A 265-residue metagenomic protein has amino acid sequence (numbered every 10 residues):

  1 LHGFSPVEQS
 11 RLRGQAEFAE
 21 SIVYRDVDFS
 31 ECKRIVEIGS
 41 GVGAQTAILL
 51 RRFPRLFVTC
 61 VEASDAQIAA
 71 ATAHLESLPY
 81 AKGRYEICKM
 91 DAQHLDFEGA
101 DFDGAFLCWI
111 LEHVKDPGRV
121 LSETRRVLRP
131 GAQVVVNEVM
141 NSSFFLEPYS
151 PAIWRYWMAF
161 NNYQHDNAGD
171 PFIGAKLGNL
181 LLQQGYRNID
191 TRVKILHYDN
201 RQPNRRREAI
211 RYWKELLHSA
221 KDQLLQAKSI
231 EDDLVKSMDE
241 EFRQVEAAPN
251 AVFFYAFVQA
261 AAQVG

Functional and structural regions predicted by a protein language model:
L1-E17: Class I SAM-dependent methyltransferase Rossmann-like catalytic core, especially the SAM/SAH-binding loop
G14-K33, I48: Conserved alpha-helix/loop element of class I SAM-dependent methyltransferases that forms part of the SAM/SAH-binding
R34-V36, V42-H94, R119: Class I SAM-dependent methyltransferase SAM/SAH-binding core
Q93-G104: A short acidic, Gly/Pro-enriched loop at the edge of an enzyme's catalytic core that lines a small-molecule cofactor
D103-D116: A short SAM/SAH-binding and catalytic strip from SAM-dependent methyltransferases
G118-Q133: A short glycine-rich, Lys/Arg-flanked "PGG" loop and its adjoining helix->strand segment in the class I
V135-P203: Conserved catalytic/acceptor-binding region of the Class I
D190-G265: Conserved Class I S-adenosyl-L-methionine
